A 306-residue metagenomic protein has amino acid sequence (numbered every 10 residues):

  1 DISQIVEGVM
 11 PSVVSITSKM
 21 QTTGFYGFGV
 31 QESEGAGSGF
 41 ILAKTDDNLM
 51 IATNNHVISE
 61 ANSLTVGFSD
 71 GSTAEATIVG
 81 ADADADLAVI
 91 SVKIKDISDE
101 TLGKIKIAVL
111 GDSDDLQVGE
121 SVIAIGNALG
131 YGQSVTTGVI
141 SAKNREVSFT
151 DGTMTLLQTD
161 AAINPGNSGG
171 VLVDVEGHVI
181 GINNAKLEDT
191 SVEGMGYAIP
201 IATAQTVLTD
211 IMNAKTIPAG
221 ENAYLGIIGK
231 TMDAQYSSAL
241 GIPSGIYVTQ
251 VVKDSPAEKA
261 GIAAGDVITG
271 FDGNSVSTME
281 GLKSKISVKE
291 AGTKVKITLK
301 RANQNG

Functional and structural regions predicted by a protein language model:
D1-S237, P243-S244, K253, K283 (+2 more regions): Serine-dependent protease modules
I51, A257-G281: Conserved PDZ fold ligand-binding element
S238-A239, E258-G261, G306: Extended hydrophobic-aromatic, low-complexity segments
